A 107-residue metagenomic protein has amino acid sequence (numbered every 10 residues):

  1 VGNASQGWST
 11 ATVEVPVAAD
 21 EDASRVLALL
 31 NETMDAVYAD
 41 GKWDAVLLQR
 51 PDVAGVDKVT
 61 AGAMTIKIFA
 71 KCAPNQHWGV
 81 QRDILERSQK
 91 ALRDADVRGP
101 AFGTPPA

Functional and structural regions predicted by a protein language model:
V1-A107: Structured, soluble regulatory/oligomerization domains located on the cytosolic or IMS-facing side of membrane proteins
